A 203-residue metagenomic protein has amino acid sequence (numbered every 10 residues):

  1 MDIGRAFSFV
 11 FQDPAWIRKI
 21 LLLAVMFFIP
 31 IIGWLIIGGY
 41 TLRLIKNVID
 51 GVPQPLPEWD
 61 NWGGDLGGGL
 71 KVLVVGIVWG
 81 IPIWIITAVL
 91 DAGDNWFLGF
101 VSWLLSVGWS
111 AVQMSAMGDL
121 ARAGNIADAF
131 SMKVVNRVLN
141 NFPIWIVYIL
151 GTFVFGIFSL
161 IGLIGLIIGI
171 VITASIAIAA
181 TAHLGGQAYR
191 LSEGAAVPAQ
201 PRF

Functional and structural regions predicted by a protein language model:
D2-F27, W59-I85, A111-I161, G185-Q187 (+2 more regions): Interfacial aromatic "cap" segments that immediately flank transmembrane helices in multipass membrane proteins
F27-D50, D91-A129, T152, G156-A196: Selective recognition of hydrophobic, aromatic-rich stretches within alpha-helical transmembrane segments of polytopic
W34, D50-Q54, V72-V75, W79: Short helix-loop boundary/capping segments at the starts of domains
L35-G39, L56, D60, G64: Generic alpha-helical scaffold signal
K46-D60, I86: Membrane-helix interface/capping segments
